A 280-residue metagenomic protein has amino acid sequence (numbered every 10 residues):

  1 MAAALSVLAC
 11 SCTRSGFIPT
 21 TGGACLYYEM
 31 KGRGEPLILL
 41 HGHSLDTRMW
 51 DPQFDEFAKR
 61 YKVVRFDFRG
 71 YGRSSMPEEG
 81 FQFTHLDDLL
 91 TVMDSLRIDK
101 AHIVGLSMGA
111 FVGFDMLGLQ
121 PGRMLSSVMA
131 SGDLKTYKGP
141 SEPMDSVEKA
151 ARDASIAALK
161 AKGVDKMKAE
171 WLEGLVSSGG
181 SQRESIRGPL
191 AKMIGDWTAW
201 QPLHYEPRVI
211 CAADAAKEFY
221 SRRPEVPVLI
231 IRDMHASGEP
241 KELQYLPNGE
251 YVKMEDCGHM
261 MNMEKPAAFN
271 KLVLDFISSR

Functional and structural regions predicted by a protein language model:
M1-L37, K59-Y61, L274-R280: Alpha/beta-hydrolase fold catalytic core
T21-S75: Conserved HGGG/HGGXW glycine-rich cap/lid loop of the alpha/beta-hydrolase fold
K31, P52-D55, R65-M108, M263 (+1 more regions): Active-site loop/oxyanion-hole signature of alpha/beta-hydrolase fold enzymes
V112-M116: Hydrolases whose catalytic domains are alpha/beta-hydrolase-1, hotdog thioesterase, or metallo-beta-lactamase-like
G118-L119, M124-K160: Flexible "cap/lid" loop of the alpha/beta hydrolase fold
A154-L159, K166-Q182, H204-I210, I231: Helix-loop "lid/cap" segments that line or gate small-molecule binding pockets
G195-P247: Conserved serine/cysteine hydrolase catalytic core
G249-R280: Catalytic active-site module of serine/aspartate enzymes centered on a nucleophile-bearing elbow/loop
